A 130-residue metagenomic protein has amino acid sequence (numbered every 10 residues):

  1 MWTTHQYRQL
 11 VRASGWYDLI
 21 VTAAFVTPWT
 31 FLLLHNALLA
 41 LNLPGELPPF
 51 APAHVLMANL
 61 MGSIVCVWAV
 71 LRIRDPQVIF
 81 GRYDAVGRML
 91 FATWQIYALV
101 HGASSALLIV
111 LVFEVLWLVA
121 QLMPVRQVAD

Functional and structural regions predicted by a protein language model:
M1-A24: Cytosolic juxtamembrane helix and N-cap/initiation of the first transmembrane helix
W2-Q9, N42-P52, D75-I79, H101 (+1 more regions): Juxtamembrane loop-transmembrane helix junctions in multi-pass integral membrane proteins, especially the extracellular
W16-P28, L32-L33, P44-I73, Y83-T93: Core segments of alpha-helical transmembrane spans in multipass integral membrane proteins
R74-F80, A92-V110, V125-A129: Membrane-helix boundary connector in multi-pass membrane proteins
V115-D130: Membrane-water interface at the C-terminal end of transmembrane alpha helices
